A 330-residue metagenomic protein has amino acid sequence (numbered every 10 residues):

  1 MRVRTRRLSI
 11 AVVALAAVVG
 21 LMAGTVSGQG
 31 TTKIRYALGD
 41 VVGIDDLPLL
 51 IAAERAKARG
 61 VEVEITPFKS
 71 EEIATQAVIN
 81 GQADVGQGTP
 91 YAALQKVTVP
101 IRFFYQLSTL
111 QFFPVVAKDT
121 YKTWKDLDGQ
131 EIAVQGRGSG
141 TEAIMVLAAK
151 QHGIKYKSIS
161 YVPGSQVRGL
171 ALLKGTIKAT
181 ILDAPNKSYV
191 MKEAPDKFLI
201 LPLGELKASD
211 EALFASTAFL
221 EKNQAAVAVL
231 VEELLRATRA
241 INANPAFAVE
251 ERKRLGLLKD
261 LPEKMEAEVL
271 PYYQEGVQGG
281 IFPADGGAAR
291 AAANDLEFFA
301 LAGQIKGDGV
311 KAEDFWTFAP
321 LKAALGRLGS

Functional and structural regions predicted by a protein language model:
M1-K33, G326-S330: Short, low-complexity disordered leader/linker segments with a strong preference for bacterial N-terminal type II
Q29-G164, G169-A171, K178-A184, F198-K207: Short, glycine-/small- and polar/acidic-enriched structural segments that line small-molecule recognition paths
L50, L94, V146, S188-M191 (+2 more regions): Predominant activation on well-ordered alpha-helical scaffold segments within soluble catalytic domains
A56-A58, K96, A149, V190 (+3 more regions): Hydrophobic alpha-helix position signal
A83, T176-I177, E275-A288, K322-S330: Short amphipathic alpha-helical segments at helix boundaries and their inter-helical linkers
P90-Y91, Q166-L258: Pocket-lining segment of extracytoplasmic ligand-binding domains
N223-K306: Secondary-structure end/capping motifs
A293-S330: Conserved C-terminal helix/tail region of periplasmic/extracytoplasmic solute-binding proteins
